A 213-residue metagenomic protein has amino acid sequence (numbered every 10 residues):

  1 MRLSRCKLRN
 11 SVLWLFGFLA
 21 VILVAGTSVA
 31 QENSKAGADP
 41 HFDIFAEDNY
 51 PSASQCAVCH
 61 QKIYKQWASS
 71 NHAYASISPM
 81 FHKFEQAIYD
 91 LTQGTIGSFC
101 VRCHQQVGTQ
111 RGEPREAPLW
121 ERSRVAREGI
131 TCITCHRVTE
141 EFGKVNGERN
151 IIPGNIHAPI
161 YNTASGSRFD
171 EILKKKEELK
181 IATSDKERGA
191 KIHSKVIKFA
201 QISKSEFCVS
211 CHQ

Functional and structural regions predicted by a protein language model:
M1-N10: N-terminal secretory signal peptides that target proteins for export/translocation
S4-R5, L15, V58: The N-terminal extracellular segments of secreted preproproteins, especially immediately downstream of signal
W14-V24: Bacterial N-terminal signal peptides
V29-E128, I133, E140-S203, F207-Q213: Sequence context of c-type cytochrome heme-c attachment sites
